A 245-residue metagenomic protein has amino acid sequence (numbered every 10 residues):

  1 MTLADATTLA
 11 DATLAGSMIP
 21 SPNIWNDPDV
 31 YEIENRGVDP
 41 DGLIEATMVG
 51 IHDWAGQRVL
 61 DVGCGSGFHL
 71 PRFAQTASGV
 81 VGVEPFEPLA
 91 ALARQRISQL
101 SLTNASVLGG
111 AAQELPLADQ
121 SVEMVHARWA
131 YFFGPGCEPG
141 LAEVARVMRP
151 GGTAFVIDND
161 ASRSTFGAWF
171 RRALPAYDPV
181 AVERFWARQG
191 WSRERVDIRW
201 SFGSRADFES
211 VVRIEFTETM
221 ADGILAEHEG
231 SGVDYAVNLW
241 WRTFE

Functional and structural regions predicted by a protein language model:
T2-A55, F68-R72, E215: Conserved class I S-adenosyl-L-methionine
Q57, S78, E123: Conserved acidic residues
L60, S66-E114: Class I SAM-dependent methyltransferase SAM/SAH-binding core
S66, A187, S192-E245: Conserved Class I S-adenosyl-L-methionine
Q113-M124: A short acidic, Gly/Pro-enriched loop at the edge of an enzyme's catalytic core that lines a small-molecule cofactor
E123-C137: A short SAM/SAH-binding and catalytic strip from SAM-dependent methyltransferases
E138-P150: A short glycine-rich, Lys/Arg-flanked "PGG" loop and its adjoining helix->strand segment in the class I
T153-R184: Conserved class I S-adenosyl-L-methionine
